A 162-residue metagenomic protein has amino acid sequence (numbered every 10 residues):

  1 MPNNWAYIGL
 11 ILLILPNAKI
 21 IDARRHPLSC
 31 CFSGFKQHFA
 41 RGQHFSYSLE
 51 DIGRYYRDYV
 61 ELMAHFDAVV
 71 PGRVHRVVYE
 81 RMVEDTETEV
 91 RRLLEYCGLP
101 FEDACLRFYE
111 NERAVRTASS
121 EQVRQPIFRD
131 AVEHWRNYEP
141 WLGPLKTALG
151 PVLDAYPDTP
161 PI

Functional and structural regions predicted by a protein language model:
M1, K19-R24, R76-R81, L94 (+1 more regions): Short beta-strand segments
M1-A18, A68-V69: Flexible, glycine/threonine-enriched loop-and-boundary segments that flank and lead into catalytic domains of large
M1-N4, P16, A23, F45 (+2 more regions): Active-site-proximal structural scaffolding
N4, R25-C30, R81-E84: Conserved nucleotide-binding/hydrolysis micro-motifs of P-loop NTPases
A6-G9, F32, E87: Short N-terminal helix/helix-N-cap motif within the alpha/beta-hydrolase-1
I11-G34: Conserved phosphate-donor/acceptor-positioning beta-strand/loop module used by diverse small-molecule
G34-R76, E84-I162: PAPS-dependent sulfotransferases, especially Golgi type II membrane carbohydrate sulfotransferases
